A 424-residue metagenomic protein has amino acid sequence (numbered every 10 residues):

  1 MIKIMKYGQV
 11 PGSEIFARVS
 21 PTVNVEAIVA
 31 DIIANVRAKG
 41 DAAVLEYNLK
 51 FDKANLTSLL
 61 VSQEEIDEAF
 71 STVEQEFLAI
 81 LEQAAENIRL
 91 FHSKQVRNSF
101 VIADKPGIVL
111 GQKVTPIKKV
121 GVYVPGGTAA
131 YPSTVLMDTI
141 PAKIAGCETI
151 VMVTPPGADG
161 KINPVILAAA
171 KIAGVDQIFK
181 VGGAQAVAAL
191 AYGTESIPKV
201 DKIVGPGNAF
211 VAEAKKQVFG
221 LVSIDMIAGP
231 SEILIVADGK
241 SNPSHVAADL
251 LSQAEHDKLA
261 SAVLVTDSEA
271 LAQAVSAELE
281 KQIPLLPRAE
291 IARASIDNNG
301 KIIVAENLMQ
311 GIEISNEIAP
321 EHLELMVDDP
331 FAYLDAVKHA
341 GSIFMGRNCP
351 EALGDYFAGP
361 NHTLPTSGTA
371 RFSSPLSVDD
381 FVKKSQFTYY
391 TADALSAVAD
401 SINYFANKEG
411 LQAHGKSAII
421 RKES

Functional and structural regions predicted by a protein language model:
M1-K118: N-terminal Rossmann-like NAD(P)+-binding subdomain of aldehyde/semialdehyde dehydrogenases
R97-I102, A260-V265, L285-I296, M326 (+1 more regions): Flexible, glycine/charged-enriched surface loops at secondary-structure junctions
I102-A168: Conserved small-residue-rich beta-alpha loop and adjacent elements that most often cradle the phosphate/pyrophosphate
E148-A158, A262-S268, G346: Short internal beta-strands
V175-H245, D249-S252, H256-S261: Conserved NAD(P)+-binding/catalytic subdomain of aldehyde/semialdehyde dehydrogenases
M226-N298, I302: A conserved active-site cap/scaffold subdomain adjacent to cofactor or substrate pockets
N316-S424: C-terminal core of ALDH-fold dehydrogenases
